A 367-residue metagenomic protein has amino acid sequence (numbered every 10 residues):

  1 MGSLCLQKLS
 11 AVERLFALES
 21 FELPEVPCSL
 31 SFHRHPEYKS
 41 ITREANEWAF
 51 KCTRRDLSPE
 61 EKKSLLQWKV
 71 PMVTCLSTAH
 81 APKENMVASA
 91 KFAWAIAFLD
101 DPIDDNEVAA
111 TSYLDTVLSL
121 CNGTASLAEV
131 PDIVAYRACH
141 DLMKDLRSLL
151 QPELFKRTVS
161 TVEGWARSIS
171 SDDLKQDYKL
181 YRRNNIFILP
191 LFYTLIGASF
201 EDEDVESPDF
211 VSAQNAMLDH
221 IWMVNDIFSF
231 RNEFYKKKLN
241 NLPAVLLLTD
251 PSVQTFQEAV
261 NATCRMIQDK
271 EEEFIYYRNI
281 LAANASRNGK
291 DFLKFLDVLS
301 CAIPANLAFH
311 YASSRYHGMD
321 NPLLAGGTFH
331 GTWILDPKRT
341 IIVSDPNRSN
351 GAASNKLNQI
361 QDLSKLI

Functional and structural regions predicted by a protein language model:
M1-I367: Alpha-helical, largely C-terminal catalytic domains that coordinate divalent metal ions via clustered Asp/Glu/His
